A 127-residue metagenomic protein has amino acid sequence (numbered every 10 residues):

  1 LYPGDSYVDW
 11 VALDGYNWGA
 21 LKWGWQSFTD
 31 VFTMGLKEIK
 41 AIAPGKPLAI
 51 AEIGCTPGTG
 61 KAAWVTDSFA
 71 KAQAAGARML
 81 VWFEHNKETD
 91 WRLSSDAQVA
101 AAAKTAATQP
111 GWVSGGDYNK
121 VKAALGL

Functional and structural regions predicted by a protein language model:
L1-A12, A63-V65, F69: Substrate-binding cleft/loops of secretory-pathway carbohydrate-active enzymes
Y2, Y16-W18, W82-F83, Y118: Aromatic side chains
S6-T59: Glycoside hydrolase catalytic-domain groove-lining segments
K46-L127: Substrate-binding cleft of secreted/luminal carbohydrate-active enzymes
